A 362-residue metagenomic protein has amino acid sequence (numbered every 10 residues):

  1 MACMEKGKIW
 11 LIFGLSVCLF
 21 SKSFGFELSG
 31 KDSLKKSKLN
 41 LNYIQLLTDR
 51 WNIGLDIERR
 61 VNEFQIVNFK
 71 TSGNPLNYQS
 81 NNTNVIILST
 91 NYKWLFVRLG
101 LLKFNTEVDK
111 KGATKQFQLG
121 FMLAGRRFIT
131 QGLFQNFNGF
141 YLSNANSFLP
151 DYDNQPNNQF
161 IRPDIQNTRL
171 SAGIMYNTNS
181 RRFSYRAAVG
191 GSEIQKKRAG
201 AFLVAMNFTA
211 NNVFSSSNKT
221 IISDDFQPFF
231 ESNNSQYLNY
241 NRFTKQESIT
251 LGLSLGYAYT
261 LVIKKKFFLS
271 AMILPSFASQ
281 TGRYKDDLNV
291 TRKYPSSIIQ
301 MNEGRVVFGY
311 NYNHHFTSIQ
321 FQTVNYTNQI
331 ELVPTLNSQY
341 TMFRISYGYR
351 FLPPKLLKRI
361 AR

Functional and structural regions predicted by a protein language model:
L47-I53, N84, K93-L95, R126-T130 (+5 more regions): Outer-envelope beta-barrel architecture signal
W51, N84-L88, K115-L119, F128 (+4 more regions): Hydrophobic, lipid-facing positions within transmembrane beta-strands of outer-membrane proteins
I53-L55, L88, V97-L99, T130-G132 (+5 more regions): Membrane-embedded beta-strand positions of outer-membrane beta-barrel proteins
I57-E63, Y92-F96, L101-E107, G125-R127 (+7 more regions): Transmembrane beta-strands of outer-membrane beta-barrel pores
V61-V85, F96-G112: Surface-exposed strand-loop-strand hairpins of Gram-negative outer-membrane beta-barrel proteins
N77-Q79, T83-V85, V108, S143-S147 (+5 more regions): Extracellular/periplasm-exposed beta-strand and loop segments of Gram-negative cell-envelope proteins, dominated by
M122-K245: Outer-membrane pore/translocation modules
S171-I174, Q339-R362: Outer-membrane beta-barrel "beta-signal"
